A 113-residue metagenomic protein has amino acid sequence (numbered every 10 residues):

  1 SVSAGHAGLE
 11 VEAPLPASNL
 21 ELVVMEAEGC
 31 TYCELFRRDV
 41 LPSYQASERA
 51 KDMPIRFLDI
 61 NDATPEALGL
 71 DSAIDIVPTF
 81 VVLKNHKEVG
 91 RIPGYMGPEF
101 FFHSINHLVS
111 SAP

Functional and structural regions predicted by a protein language model:
G5-L20, P65-S72: A short beta-strand-turn-helix
E21, E26-Y32, I76: Short pre-active-site segment immediately N-terminal to redox-active cysteine/selenocysteine motifs in thiol-based
M25, E48-P65: Thiol-based oxidoreductase modules, predominantly thioredoxin-like and allied folds used for disulfide exchange
E28-Y32, N61-A63, K87-E88, P98: Solvent-exposed loop/turn segments at secondary-structure junctions within structured extracellular/periplasmic domains
C33-R49: Typically the conserved alpha-helix immediately C-terminal to a functionally engaged Cys/Sec in thioredoxin-like
I76-R91: A short, hydrophobic beta-strand/beta-hairpin element that forms part of a small beta-sheet core
G97-P113: Thiol-/selenol-based redox modules, centered on thioredoxin-like and closely related oxidoreductase domains
